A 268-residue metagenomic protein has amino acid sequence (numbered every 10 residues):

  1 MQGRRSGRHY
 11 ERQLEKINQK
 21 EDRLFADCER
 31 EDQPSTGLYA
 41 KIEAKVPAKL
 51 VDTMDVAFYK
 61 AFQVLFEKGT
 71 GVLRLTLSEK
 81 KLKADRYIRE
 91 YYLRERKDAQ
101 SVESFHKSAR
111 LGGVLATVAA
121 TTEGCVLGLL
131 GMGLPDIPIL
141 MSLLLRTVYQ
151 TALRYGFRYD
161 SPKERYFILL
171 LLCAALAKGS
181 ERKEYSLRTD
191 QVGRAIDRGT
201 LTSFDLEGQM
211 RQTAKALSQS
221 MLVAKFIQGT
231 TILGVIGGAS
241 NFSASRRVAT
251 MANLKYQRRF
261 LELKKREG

Functional and structural regions predicted by a protein language model:
M1-T122, Y149-G268: Terminal, membrane-proximal amphipathic helices and intrinsically disordered targeting/regulatory segments
E123-P135, I232: Transmembrane alpha-helix interface/packing and boundary motifs in multi-pass membrane proteins, characterized by
P135-I139, G237-S240: Selective recognition of hydrophobic, aromatic-rich stretches within alpha-helical transmembrane segments of polytopic
D136, L140, Y159-P162: Short, surface-exposed helix-loop/turn micro-motifs enriched in polar/charged residues
P138, S142-L144, A152: Conserved mixed alpha/beta catalytic, RNA-binding, or beta-rich assembly cores of soluble enzyme, regulatory
